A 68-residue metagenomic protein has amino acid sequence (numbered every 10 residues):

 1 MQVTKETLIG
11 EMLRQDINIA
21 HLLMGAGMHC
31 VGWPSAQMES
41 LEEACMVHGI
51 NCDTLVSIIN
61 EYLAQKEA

Functional and structural regions predicted by a protein language model:
M1-A68: Domain-level signature for proteins that mediate thiol-based redox and metal-cofactor handling
